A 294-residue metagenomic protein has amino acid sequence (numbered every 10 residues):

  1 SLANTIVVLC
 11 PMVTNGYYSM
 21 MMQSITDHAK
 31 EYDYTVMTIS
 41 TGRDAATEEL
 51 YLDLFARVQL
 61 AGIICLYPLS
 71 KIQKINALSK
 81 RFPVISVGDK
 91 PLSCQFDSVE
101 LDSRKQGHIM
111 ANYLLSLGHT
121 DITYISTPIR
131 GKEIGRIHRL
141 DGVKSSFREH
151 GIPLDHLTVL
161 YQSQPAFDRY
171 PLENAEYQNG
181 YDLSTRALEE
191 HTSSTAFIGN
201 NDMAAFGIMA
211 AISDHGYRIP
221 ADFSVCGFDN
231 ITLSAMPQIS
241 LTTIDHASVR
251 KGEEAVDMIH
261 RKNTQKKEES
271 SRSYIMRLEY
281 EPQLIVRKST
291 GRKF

Functional and structural regions predicted by a protein language model:
S1-L54, V58-A61, D141: Amphipathic helical "hinge" segments at domain boundaries
V8, Q59-L66, T123-S126, H191-N201 (+1 more regions): Periplasmic-binding protein-like
A29-S40, K144-Y177: Short beta-strand elements in bilobed, periplasmic/extracellular small-molecule ligand-binding domains
L66-I109, I129, M203, D229-L241: Flexible loop/hinge segments that line or gate small-molecule binding clefts
D97-I125, D141-S145, Y177-A187, A205 (+1 more regions): Hydrophobic alpha-helical segments within soluble ligand-binding/sensing domains
M110-I152, R272-S289: An alpha-beta-alpha
T120-D121, L154-T158, R218-V225: Short acidic capping loops at alpha-helix termini that bridge into adjacent secondary structure
L183-F294: Flexible loop/turn connectors
